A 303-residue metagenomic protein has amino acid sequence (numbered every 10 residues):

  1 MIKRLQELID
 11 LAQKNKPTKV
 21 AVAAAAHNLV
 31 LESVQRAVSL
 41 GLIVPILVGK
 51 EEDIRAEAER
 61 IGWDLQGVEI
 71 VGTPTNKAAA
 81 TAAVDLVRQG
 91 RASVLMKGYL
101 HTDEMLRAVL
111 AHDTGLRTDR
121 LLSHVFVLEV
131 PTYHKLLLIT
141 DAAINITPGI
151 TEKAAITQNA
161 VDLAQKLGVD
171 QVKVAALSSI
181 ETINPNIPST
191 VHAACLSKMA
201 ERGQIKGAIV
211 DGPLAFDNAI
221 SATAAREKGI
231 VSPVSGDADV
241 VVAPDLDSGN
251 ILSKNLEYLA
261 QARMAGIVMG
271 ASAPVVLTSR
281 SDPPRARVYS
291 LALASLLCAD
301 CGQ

Functional and structural regions predicted by a protein language model:
M1-V234, D239-P244, S248-Q303: Anion-binding alpha/beta catalytic cores of soluble intermediary-metabolism enzymes, centered on
